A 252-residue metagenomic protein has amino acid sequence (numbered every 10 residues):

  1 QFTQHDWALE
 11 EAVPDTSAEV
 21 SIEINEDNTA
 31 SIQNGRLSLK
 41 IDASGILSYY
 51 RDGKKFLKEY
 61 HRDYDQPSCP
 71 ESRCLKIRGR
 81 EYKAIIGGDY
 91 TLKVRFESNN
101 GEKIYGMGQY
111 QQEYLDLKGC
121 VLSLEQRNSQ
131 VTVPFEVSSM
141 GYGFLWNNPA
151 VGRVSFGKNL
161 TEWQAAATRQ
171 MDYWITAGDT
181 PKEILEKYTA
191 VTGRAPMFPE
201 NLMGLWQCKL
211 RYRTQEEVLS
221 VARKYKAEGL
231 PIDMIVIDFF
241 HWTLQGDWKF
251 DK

Functional and structural regions predicted by a protein language model:
Q1-L202, C208-L210, T214-E217, A222-R223 (+1 more regions): N-terminal accessory segment at the very beginning of proteins
E228-L230: Active-site-adjacent "gating/activation" loops or surface patches in catalytic cores
I232-M234: Residues at the N-termini of beta-strands
I237-K252: Acidic/aromatic-lined carbohydrate-recognition and catalytic surfaces of CAZymes acting on diverse glycans
